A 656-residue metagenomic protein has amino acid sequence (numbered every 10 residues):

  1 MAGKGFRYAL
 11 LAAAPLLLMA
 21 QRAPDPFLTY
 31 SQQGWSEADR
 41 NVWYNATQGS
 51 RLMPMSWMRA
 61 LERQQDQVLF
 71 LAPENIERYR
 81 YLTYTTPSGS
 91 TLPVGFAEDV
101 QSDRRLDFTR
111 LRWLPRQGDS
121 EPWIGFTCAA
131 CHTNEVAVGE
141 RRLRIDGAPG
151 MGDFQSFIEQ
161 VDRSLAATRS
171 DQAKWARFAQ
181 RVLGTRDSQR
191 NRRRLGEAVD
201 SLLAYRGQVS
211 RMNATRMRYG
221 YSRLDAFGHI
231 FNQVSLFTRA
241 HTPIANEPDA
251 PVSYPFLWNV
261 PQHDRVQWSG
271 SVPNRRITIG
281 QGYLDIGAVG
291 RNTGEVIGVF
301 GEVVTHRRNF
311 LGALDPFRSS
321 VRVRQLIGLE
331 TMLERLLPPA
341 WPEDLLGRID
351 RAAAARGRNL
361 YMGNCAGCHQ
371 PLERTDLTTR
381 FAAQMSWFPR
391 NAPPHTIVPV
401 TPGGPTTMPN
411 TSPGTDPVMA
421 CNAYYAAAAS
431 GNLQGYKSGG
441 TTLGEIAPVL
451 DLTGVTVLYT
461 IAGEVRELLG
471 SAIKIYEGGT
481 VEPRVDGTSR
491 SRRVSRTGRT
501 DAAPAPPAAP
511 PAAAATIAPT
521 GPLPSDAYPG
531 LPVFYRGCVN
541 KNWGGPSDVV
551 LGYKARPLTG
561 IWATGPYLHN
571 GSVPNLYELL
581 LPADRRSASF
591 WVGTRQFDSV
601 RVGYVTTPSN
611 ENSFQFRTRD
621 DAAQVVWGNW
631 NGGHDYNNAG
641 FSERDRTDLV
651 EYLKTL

Functional and structural regions predicted by a protein language model:
M1-L10: Bacterial N-terminal signal peptides that target proteins for export
A9-L17: Bacterial N-terminal signal peptides
Q21-L656: Periplasmic c-type cytochrome electron-transfer domains
